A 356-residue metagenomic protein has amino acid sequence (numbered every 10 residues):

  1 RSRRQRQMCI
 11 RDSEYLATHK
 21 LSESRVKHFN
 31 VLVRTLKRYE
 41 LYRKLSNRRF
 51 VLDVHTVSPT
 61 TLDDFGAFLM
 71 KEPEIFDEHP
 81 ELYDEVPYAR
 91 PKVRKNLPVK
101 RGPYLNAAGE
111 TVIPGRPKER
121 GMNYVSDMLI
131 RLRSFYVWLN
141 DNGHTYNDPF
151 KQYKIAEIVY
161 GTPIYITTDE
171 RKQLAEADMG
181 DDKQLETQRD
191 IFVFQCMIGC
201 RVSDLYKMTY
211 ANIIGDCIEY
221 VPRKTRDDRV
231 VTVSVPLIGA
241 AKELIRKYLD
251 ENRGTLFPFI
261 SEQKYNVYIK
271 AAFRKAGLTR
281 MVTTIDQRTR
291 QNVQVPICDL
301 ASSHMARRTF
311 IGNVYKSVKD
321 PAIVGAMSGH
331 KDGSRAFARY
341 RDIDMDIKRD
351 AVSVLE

Functional and structural regions predicted by a protein language model:
Q5-I10: Short, small-residue-biased leader/transition segments that mark boundaries at the very start of proteins
D12-S24, V33-T162, A177-D181: N-terminal core-binding DNA-recognition domain of tyrosine recombinases/integrases
H55, T145, I158-E176, D227-G239: DNA breakage-rejoining catalytic core of tyrosine-based enzymes
Y136-D148, Q195-C217: Short, charged phosphate-coordinating catalytic segments
K154-I155, I198, K207-R246: Conserved tyrosine-mediated DNA breakage-rejoining catalytic core shared by Y-recombinases
L174, V233-E243, K247, A338-E356: DNA/chromatin major-groove-contacting recognition/catalytic segments
G180-D182, D250-T255, K270-A326, H330: Short, basic (Lys/Arg/His-rich) helix/loop patches that form interaction surfaces in the mid-to-C-terminal regions
P222-R226, E262-Y265, S328-V354: Catalytic-site neighborhood detector that most strongly recognizes the C-terminal catalytic loop/helix of tyrosine
